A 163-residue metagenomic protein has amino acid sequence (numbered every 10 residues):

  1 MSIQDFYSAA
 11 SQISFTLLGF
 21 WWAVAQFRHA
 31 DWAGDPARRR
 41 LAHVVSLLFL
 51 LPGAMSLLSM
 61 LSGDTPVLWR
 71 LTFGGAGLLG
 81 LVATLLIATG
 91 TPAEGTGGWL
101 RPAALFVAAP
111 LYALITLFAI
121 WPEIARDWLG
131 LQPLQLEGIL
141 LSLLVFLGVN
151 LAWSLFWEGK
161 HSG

Functional and structural regions predicted by a protein language model:
S8-A9, D31-A54, G97-Y112, E137 (+1 more regions): Juxtamembrane helix-loop boundaries in multi-pass membrane proteins
S11-A30: N-terminal signal-anchor/start-transfer transmembrane helix
S14-L18, L47-P52, R70-A88: Generic alpha-helical transmembrane segments
V24-G34, L86-G95, L155-G159: C-terminal ends of transmembrane helices
A25-R28, P52-P66, A83-G90: Membrane-helix exit/interface motif
P52-M60, P110-W128: Hydrophobic alpha-helical transmembrane segments in multi-pass integral membrane proteins
G75-L78, L134-N150: Small-residue-rich transmembrane alpha-helices that serve as helix-helix interface/gating elements in multipass
T84-G90, L117-I124, F146-H161: Membrane-water interface at the C-terminal end of transmembrane alpha helices
